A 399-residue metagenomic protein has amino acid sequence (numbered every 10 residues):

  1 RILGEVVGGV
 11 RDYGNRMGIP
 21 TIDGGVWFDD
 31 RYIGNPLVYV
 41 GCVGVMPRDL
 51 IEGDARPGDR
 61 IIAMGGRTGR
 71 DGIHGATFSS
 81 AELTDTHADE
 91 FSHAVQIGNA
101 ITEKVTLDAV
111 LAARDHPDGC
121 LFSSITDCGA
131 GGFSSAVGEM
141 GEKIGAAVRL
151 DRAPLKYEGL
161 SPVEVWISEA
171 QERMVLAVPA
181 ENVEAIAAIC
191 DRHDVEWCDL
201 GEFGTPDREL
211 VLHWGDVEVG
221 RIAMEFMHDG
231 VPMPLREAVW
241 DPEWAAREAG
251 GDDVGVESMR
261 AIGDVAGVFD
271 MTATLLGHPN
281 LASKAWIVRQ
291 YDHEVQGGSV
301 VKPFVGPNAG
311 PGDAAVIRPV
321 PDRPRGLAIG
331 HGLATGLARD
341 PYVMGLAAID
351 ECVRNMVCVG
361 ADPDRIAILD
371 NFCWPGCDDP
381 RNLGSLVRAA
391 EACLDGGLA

Functional and structural regions predicted by a protein language model:
R1-A399: Glycine/proline-enriched, intrinsically flexible loops and inter-domain linkers
